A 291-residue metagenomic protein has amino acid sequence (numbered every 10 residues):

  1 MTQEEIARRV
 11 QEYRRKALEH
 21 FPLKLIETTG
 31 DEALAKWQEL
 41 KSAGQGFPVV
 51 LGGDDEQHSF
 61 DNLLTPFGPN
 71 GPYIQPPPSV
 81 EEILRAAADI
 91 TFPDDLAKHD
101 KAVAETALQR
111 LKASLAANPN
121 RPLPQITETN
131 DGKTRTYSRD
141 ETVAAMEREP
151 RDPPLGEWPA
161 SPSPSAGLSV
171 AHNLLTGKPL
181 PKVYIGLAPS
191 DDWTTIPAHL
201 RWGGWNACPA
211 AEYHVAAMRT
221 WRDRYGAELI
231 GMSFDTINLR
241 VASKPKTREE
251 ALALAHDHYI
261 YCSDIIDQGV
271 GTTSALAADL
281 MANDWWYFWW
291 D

Functional and structural regions predicted by a protein language model:
M1-T195: Extended, low-hydrophobicity segments enriched in charged/polar residues
I26-D31, C208-A211, R248: Generic detection of long, well-ordered alpha-helical segments
L40-K41, L175-G177, W221, L229-G231 (+1 more regions): A general structural signal for short secondary-structure junctions and capping/turn motifs
V170-N173, N206, H214-G226: Short secondary-structure capping micro-motifs at structural edges
L187-S190, A227-G231: Short edge beta-strands and adjacent turn/loop segments
S190-A207: Short glycine-/aliphatic-rich beta-strand segments at the starts of folded cytosolic domains
E212-V215, R224, L229, D235-D291: Alpha-helical oligomerization segments
